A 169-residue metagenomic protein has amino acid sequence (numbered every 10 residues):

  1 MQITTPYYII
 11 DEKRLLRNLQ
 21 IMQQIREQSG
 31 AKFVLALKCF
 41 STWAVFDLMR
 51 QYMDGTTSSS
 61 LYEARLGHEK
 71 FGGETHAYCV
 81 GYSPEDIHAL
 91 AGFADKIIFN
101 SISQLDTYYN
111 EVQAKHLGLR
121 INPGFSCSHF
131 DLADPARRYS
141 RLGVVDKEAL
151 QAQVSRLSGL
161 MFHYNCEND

Functional and structural regions predicted by a protein language model:
M1-I9: Generic N-terminal amphipathic, Lys/Arg-enriched alpha-helix
I3, I21, I25, F93 (+1 more regions): Short, flexible coil/linker segments at or flanking structured domains
R14: Active-site anion-handling motifs in enzyme catalytic cores
N18-Q28, L66: A short, N-terminal amphipathic alpha-helix
K32-D169: Active-site-proximal beta-alpha core segment in soluble small-molecule metabolic enzymes
